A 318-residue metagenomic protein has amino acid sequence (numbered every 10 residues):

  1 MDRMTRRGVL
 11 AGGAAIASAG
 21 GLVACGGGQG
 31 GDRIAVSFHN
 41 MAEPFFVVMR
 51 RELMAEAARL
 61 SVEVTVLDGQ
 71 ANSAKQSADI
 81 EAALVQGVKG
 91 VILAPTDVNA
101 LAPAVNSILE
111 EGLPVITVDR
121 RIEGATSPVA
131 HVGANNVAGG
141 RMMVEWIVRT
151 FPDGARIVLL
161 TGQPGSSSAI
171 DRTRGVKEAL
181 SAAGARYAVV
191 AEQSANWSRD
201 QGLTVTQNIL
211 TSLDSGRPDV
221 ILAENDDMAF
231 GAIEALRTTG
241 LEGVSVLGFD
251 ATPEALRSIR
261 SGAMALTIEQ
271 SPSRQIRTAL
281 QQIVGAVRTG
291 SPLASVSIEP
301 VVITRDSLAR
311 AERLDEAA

Functional and structural regions predicted by a protein language model:
D2, G8-C25: N-terminal export signals
G26-D32: Bacterial lipoprotein signal-peptidase II cleavage site
S37-R50, T65-K75, D97, R120 (+6 more regions): Hinge/beta->alpha junction and helix N-cap segments in small-molecule ligand-binding domains
A58-L60, I108-G112, L180-A188, S212-S215 (+2 more regions): Short helix-capping segments at alpha-helix termini
A83-G90, S215-D219: Short acidic/histidine-rich motifs immediately flanking catalytic phosphotransfer sites in two-component signaling
P95-L109, V176, A195-L256: Hydrophobic alpha-helical
V98-A138, W146-R149, R156, T252-R260 (+2 more regions): Flexible loop/hinge segments that line or gate small-molecule binding clefts
L160, P164-S168, A179-S181, P272-A318: Hinge/cleft segment of the Venus flytrap/periplasmic-binding protein
